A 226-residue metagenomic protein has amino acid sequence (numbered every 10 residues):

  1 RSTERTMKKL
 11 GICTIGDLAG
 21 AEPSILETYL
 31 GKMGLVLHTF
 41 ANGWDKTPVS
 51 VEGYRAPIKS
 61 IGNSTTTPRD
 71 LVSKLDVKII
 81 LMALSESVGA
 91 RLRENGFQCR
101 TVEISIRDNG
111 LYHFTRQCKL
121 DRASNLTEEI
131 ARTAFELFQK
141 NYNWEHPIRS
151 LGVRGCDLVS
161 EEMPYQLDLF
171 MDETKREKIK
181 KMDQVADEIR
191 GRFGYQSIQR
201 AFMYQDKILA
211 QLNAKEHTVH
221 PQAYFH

Functional and structural regions predicted by a protein language model:
T3-I148: DNA-contacting surface of Y-family translesion DNA polymerases
R122-H226: Acidic, metal-coordinating catalytic segment for phosphate/diphosphate chemistry, firing primarily on the Nudix
